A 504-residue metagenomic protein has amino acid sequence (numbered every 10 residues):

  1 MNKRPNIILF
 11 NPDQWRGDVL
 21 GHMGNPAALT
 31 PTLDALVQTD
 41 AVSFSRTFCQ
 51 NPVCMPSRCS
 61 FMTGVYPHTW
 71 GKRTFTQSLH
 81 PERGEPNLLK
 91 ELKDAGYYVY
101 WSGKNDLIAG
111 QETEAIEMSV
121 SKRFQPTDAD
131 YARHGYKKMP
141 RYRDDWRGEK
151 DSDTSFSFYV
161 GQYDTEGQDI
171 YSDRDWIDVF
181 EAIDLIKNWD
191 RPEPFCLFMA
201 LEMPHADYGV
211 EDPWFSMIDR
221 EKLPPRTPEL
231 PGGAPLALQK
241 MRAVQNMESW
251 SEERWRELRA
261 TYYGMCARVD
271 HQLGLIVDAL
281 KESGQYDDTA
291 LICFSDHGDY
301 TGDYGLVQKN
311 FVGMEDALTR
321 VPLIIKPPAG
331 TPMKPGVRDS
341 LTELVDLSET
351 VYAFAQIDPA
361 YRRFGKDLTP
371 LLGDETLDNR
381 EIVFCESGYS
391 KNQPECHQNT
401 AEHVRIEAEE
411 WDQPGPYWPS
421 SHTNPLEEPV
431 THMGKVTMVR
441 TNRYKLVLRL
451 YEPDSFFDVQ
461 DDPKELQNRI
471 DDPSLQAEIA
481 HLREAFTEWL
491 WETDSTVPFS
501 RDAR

Functional and structural regions predicted by a protein language model:
M1-N442, Q467-D472, Q476-A485: Formylglycine-dependent sulfatase
F364-K366, S495-R504: Short, flexible loop/turn segments with low-complexity composition
K445-L448: Broad, structure-driven detector of short, well-ordered beta-strand segments within folded domains
E452-P453: Loop/turn residues immediately N-terminal
F456-F457: Short hydrophobic beta-strand that contains or immediately precedes a catalytic carboxylate
D462: Intrinsically disordered, low-complexity polar regions and short flexible loop motifs
L482-F499: C-terminal helix-rich "cap/oligomerization" subdomain common to oxidoreductases
